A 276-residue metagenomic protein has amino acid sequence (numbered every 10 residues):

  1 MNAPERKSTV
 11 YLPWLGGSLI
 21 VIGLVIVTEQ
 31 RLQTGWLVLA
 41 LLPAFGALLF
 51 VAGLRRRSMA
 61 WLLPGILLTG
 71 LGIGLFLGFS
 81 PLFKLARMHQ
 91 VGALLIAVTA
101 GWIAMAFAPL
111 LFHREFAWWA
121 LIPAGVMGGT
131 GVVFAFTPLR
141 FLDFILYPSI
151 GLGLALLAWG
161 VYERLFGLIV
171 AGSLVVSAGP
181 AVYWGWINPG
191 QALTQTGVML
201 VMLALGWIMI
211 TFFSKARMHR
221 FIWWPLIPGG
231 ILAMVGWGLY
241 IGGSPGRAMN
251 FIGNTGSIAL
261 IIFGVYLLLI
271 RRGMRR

Functional and structural regions predicted by a protein language model:
M1-R276: Alpha-helical transmembrane segments and their membrane-interface anchoring/capping motifs
